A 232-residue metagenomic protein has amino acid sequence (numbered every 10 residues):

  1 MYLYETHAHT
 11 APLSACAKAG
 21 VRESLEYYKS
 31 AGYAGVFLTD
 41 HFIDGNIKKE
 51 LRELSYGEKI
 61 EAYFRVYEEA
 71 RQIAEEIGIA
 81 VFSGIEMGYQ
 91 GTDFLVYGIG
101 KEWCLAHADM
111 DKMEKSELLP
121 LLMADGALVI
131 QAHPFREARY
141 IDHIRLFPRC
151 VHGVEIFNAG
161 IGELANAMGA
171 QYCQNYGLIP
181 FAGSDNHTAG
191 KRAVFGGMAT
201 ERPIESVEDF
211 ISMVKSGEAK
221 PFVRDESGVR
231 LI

Functional and structural regions predicted by a protein language model:
M1-C16, P120-G126: Mobile, glycine- and charge-enriched loop segments and immediately flanking short secondary-structure elements within
M1-T6, T10, V21-E26, G91-W103 (+1 more regions): Charged catalytic cores and adjacent phosphate/nucleic-acid-binding surfaces used for phosphate/nucleic-acid chemistry
T6, T39, I85, A132 (+1 more regions): Active-site flanking residues adjacent to catalytic metal/cofactor-binding acidic residues
S14-A19, A106-D109: Short, solvent-exposed loop/turn segments at secondary-structure boundaries
E23-T39: Catalytic domains of carbohydrate-active enzymes, especially glycoside hydrolases
K29, E75, M123-A124, A170 (+1 more regions): Anion (oxyanion) recognition and catalysis
Y33, I79, Y176-L178: A short helix->loop->beta-strand "cap" motif at the edges of active sites that frequently abuts
F42-E155, G160-I161, V214-K215, A219 (+1 more regions): Extended substrate/RNA-proximal surfaces in nucleic-acid metabolism proteins
